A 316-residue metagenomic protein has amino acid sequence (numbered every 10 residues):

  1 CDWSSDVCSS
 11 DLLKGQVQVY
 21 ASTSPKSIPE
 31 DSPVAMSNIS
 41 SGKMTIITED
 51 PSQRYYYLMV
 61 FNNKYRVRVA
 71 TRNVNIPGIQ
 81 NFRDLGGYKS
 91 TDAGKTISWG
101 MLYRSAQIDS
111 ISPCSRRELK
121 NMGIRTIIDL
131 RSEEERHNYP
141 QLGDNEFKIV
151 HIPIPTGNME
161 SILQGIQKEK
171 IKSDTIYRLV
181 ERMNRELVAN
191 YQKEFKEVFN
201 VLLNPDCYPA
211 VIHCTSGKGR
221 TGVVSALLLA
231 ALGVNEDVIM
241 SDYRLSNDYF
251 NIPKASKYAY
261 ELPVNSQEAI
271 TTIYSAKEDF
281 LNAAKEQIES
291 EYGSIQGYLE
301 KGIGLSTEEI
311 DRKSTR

Functional and structural regions predicted by a protein language model:
S4-V211, V224-R316: Cys-dependent protein tyrosine phosphatase-like superfamily
S9, S216, R220-T221: Ser/Thr-glycine-rich phosphate-binding loops at phosphate-binding pockets of nucleotides, nucleotide cofactors
